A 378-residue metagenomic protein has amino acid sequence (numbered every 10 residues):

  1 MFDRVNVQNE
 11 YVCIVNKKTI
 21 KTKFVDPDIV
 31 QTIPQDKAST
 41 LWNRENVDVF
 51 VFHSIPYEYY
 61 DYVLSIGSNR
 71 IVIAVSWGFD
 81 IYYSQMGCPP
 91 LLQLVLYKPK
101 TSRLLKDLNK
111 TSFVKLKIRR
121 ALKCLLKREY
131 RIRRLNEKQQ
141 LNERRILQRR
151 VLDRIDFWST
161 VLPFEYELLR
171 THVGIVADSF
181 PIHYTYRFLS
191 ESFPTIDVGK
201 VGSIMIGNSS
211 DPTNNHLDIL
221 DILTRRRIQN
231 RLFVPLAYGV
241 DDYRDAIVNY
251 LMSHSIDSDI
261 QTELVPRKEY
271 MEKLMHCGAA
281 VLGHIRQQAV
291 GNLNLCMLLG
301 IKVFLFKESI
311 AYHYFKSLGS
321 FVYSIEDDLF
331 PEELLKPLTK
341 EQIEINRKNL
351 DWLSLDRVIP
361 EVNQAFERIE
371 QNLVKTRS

Functional and structural regions predicted by a protein language model:
I33-D36, I260-K273: Conserved active-site histidine-acidic residue motif and adjacent donor-binding/catalytic loop of glycosyltransferases
T40-Y59, I71-V75: Short N-terminal targeting/anchoring amphipathic segment
L92-W158: Membrane-proximal helix-turn-helix segments that form the acceptor-binding/catalytic region of lipid-linked
R149-T160, E165-Y186: Helix-loop-beta element that forms the nucleotide-linked donor phosphate-binding surface in glycosyltransferases
P194-N214, L220, L232-V234, L350 (+2 more regions): Conserved donor-binding/catalytic core segment of Leloir-type glycosyltransferases
D245-L264, H276: Nucleotide-activated donor-binding/catalytic signature segment of Leloir-type glycosyltransferases, i.e., the conserved
L274-Q288: Acidic donor-binding loop of glycosyltransferase active sites
E332-S378: A charged, aromatic-enriched C-terminal amphipathic alpha-helix characteristic of glycosyltransferases across folds
